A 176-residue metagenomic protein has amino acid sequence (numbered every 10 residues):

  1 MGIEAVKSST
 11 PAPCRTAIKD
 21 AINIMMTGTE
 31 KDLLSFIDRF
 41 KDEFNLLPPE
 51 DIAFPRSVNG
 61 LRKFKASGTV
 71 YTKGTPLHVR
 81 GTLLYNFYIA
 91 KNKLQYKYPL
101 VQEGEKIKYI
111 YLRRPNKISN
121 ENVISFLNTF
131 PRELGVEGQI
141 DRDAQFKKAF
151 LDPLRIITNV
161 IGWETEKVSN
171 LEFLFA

Functional and structural regions predicted by a protein language model:
M1-A176: DNA-dependent DNA polymerase catalytic subunits
